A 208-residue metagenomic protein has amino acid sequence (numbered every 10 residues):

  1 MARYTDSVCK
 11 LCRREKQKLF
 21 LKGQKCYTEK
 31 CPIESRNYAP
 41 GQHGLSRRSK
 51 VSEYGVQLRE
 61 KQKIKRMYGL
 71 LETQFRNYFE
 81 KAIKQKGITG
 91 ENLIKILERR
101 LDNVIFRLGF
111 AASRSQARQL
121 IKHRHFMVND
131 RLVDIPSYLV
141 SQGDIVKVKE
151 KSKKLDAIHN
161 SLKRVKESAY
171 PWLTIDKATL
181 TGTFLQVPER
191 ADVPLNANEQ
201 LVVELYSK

Functional and structural regions predicted by a protein language model:
M1-L108, I135-K208: Ferredoxin-like alpha/beta domains used as RNA- or RNAP-binding modules
Q24, Q116-Q119: Glutamine-centric residue-chemistry signal
A111-R114: Beta-rich strand-turn-strand
L120-I121, V140: Short, well-ordered loop/turn sites that connect or cap secondary structure elements
R124-D134: Glycine- and Gly-Pro-enriched alpha-helical subdomains that act as flexible, kink-prone "lid/hinge" or packing modules
